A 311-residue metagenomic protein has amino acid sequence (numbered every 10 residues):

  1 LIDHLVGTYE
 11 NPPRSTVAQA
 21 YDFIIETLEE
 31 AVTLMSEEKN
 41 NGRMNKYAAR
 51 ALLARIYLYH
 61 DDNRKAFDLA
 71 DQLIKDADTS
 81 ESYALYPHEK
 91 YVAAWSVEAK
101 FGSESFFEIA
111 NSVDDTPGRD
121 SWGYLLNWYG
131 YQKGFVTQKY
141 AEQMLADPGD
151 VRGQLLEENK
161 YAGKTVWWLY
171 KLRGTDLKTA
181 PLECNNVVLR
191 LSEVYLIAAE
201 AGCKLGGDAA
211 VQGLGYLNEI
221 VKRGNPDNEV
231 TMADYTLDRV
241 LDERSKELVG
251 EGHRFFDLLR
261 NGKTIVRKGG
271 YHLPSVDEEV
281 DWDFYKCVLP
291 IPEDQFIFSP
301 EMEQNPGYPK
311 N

Functional and structural regions predicted by a protein language model:
L1-Y124, K133, L145-N311: Acidic/polar-rich alpha-helix caps and helix-coil junctions
W128-E142: Short, cationic low-complexity segments
